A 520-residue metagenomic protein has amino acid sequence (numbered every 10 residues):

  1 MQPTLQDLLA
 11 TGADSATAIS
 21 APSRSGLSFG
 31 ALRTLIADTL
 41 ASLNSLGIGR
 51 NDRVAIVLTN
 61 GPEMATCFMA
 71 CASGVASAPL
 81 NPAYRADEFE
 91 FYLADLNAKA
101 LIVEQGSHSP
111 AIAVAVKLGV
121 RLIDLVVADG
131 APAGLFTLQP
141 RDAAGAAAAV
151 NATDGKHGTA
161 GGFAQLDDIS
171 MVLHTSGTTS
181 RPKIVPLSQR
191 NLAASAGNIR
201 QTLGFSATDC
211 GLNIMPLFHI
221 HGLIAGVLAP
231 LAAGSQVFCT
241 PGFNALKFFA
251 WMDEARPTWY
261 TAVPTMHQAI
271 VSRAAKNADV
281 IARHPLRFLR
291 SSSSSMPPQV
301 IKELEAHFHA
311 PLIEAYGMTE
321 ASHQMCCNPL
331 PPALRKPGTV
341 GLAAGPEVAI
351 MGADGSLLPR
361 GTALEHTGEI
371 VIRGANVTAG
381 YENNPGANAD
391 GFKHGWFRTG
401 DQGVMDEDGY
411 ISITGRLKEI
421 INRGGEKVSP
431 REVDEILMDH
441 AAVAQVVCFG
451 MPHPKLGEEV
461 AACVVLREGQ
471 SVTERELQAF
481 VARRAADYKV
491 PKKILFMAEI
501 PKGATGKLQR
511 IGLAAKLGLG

Functional and structural regions predicted by a protein language model:
D14-S15, D142-H174, R181, G204-C210: Conserved pre-ATP/AMP-binding loop-to-beta segment of ANL
G26-G30, F163, S170-A194: Conserved AMP-binding A3 loop
A41-D87, L96, Q105: Conserved AMP-binding/adenylate-forming
Y84, Y260, G374, A379-G380 (+4 more regions): AMP-binding/adenylate-forming catalytic core of the ANL superfamily
A193-C210, I220-T258, A269-K276: Conserved AMP-binding/adenylation subdomain of ANL enzymes
P257-A262, V271-R335, E347-A349, D354 (+1 more regions): Gly/Ser/Thr-rich phosphate-binding loop
L342-G345, S356-D390, V428: Conserved ATP/PPi-binding loop(s) of AMP-dependent carboxylate-activating enzymes
A349-V371, E407-D408, Q470-E474, Q509: Conserved beta-loop-beta connector loops within the AMP-binding
